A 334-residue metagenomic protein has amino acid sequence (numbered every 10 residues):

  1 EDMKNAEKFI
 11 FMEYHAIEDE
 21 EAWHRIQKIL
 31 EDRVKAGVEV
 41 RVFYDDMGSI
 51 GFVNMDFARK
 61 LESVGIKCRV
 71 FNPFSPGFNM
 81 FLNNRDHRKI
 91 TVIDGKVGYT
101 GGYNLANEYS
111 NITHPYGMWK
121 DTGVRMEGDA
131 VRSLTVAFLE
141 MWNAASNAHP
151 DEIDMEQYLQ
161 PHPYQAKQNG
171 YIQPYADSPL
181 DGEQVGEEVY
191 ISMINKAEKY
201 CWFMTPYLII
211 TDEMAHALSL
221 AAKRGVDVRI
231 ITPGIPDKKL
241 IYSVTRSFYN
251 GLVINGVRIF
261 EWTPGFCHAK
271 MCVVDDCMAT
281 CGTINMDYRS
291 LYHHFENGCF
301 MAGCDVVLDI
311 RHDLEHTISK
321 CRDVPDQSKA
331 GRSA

Functional and structural regions predicted by a protein language model:
E1-A334: Charged, low-complexity intrinsically disordered terminal segments
